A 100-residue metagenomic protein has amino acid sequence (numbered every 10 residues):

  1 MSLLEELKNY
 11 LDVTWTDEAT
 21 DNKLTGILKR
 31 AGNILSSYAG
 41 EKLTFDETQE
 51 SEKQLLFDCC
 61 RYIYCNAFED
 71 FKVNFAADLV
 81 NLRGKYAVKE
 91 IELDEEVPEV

Functional and structural regions predicted by a protein language model:
M1-E52, G84-V100: Conserved short "hinge" loops at termini or chain/domain junctions
L3, I27, L56, F71 (+1 more regions): Alpha-helical structural motif
E52-Q54, C65: Alpha-helical interaction segments
Y64-G84: C-terminal structural segments of small proteins and small subunits
